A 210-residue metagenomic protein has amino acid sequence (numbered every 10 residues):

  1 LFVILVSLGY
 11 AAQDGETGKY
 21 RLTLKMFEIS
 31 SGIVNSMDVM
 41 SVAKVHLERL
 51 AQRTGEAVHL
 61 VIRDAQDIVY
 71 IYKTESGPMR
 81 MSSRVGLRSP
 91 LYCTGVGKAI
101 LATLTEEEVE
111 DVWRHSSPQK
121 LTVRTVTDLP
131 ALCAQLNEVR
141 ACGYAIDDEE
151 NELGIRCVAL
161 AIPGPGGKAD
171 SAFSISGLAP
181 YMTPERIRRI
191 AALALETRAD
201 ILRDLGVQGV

Functional and structural regions predicted by a protein language model:
L1-S41, E48, A199-V207: N-terminal helix-turn-helix
G9, Y70-Y72, S171: A structural microfeature
G15, R63, P163-P165: Short, acidic, Ser/Thr-enriched surface-loop or helix-capping motifs
K19, T23, S36, M40 (+7 more regions): Short, structured helix-loop boundary elements
R21-H115: Amphipathic alpha-helical effector-binding/dimerization core of metabolite-sensing transcriptional regulators
F27-I29, P118-Q119, L178-M182: A short, flexible beta-alpha/helix-coil linker loop
D111-V112, S117, R198-V210: Cysteine/selenocysteine-centered motifs that mediate thiol-based redox chemistry or coordinate metal-sulfur cofactors
T125-D200: Extended hydrophobic
